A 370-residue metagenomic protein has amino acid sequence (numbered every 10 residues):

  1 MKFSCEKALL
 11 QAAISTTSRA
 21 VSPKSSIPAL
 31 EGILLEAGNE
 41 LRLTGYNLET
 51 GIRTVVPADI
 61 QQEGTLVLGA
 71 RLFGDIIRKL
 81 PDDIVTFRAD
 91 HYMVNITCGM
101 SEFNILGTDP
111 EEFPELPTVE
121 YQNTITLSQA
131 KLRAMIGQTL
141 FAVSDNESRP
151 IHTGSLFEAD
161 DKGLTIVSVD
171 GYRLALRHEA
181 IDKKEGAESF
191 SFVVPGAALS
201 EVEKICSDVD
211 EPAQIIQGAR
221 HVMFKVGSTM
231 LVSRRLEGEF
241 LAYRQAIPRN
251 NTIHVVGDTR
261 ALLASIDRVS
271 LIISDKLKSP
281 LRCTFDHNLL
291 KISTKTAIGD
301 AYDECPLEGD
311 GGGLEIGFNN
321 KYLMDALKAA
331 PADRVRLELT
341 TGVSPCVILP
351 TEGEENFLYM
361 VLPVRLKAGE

Functional and structural regions predicted by a protein language model:
M1-E370: Structural preference for solvent-exposed beta-strand-turn elements and adjacent flexible terminal/loop segments within
